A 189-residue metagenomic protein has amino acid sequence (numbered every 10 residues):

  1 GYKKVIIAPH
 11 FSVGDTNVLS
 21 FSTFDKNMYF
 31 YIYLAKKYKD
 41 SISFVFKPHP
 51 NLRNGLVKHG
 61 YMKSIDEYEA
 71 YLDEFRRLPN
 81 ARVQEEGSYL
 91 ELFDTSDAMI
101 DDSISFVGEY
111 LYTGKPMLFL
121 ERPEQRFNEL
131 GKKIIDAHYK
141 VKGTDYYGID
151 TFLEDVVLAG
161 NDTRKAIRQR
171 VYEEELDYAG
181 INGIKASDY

Functional and structural regions predicted by a protein language model:
G1-Y68, Y178, N182-I184: Conserved catalytic-core segment of nucleotide-activated headgroup transferases in glycan assembly
H10-G14, H49-R53, Y89, S105-V107 (+3 more regions): Short, solvent-exposed loop/turn segments at secondary-structure junctions
L19, K58, L111-G114, G131: Short amphipathic alpha-helical segments
I42, P79-R82, H138-K140: Short, conserved active-site loop motifs that form the nucleotide-linked donor/cofactor pocket
Y61-E85: Nucleotide-activated donor-binding/catalytic signature segment of Leloir-type glycosyltransferases, i.e., the conserved
E85-N128: A donor-sugar binding/catalytic signature common to diverse glycosyltransferases and related nucleotide-sugar
Q125, G131-E154: Change "using UDP/GDP/dTDP sugars" to "using nucleotide sugars
Y147-Y189: C-terminal amphipathic helix plus adjacent low-complexity, charged tail appended to glycosyltransferase catalytic
